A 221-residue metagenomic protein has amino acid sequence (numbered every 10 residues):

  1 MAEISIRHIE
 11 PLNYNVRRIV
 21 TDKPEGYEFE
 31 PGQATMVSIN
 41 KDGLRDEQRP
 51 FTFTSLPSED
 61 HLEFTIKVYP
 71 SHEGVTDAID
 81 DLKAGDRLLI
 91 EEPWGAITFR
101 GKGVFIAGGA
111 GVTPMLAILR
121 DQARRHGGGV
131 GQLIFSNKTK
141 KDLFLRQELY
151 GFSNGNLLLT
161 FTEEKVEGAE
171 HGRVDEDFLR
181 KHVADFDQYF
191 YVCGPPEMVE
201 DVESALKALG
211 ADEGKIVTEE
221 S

Functional and structural regions predicted by a protein language model:
A2-A84, N137-T139, T162-E164: Ferredoxin-reductase
S71-S221: FNR/FR-type flavoprotein reductase catalytic core
